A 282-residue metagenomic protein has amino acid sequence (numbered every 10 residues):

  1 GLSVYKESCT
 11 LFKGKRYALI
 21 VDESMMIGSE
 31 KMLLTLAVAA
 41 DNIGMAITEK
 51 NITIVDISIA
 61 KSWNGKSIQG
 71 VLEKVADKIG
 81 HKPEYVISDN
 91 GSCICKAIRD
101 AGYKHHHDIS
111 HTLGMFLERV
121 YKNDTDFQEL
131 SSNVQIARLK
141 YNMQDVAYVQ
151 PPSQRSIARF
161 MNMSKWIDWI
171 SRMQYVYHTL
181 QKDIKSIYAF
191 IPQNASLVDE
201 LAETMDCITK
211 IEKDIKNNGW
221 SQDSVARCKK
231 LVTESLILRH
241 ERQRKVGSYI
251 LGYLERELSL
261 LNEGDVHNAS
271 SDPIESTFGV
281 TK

Functional and structural regions predicted by a protein language model:
L2-Y85, S92, K96-H111, R119-T125 (+2 more regions): RNase H-like nuclease fold core
T10-L11, S131, G264-A269: Short coil/turn segments at secondary-structure boundaries
S88-D100, A137-K282: Acidic/histidine-rich catalytic cores and adjacent linkers of DNA breakage/strand-transfer/modification proteins
D124-Y141: A polyampholytic, Gly/Pro-enriched intrinsically disordered region
